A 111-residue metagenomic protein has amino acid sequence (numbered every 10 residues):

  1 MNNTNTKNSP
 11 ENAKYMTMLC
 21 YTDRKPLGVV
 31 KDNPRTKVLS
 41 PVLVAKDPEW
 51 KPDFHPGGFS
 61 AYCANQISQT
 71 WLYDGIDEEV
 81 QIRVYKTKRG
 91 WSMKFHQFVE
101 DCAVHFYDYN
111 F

Functional and structural regions predicted by a protein language model:
M1-P26, T36-F111: Mixed-charge, low-complexity intrinsically disordered regions
